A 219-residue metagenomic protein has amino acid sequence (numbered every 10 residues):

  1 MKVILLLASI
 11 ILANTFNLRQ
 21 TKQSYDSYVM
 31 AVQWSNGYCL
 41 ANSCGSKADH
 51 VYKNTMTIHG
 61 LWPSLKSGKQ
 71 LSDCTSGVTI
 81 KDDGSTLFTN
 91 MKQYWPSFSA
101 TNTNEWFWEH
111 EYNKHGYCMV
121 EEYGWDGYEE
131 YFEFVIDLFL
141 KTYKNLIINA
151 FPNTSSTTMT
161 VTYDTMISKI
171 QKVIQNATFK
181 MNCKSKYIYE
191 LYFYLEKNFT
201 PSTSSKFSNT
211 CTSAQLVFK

Functional and structural regions predicted by a protein language model:
M1-S9: Classical eukaryotic N-terminal signal peptides for Sec-dependent ER targeting/secretion, especially the positively
A8-Q23: N-terminal signal peptide
Q20, K47-A48, M181-S185: A general structural signal for short secondary-structure junctions and capping/turn motifs
S24-K92: N-terminal carbohydrate-binding/catalytic regions of secreted carbohydrate-active enzymes
M91-K219: C-terminal, well-folded lobe of enzymatic/effector domains
